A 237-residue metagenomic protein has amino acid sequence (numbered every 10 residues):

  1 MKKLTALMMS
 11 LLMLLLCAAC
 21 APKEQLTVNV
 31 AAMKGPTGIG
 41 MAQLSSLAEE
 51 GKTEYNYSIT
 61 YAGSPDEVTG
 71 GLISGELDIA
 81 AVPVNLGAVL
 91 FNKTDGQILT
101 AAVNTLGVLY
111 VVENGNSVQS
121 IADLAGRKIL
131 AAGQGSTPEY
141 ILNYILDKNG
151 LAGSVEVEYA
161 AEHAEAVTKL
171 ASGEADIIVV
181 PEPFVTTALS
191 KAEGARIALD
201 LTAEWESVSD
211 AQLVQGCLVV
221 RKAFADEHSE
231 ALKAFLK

Functional and structural regions predicted by a protein language model:
M1-T27: Short, low-complexity disordered leader/linker segments with a strong preference for bacterial N-terminal type II
M9, T100, S207-S209: Residues embedded in well-ordered secondary-structure elements
M13, V111-V112, L218-V219: Short beta-strand element of the conserved SAM-dependent methyltransferase core
K23-A160, E174-E182, R196-L201: Short, glycine-/small- and polar/acidic-enriched structural segments that line small-molecule recognition paths
N85-L86, E158, E162-K237: Pocket-lining segment of extracytoplasmic ligand-binding domains
